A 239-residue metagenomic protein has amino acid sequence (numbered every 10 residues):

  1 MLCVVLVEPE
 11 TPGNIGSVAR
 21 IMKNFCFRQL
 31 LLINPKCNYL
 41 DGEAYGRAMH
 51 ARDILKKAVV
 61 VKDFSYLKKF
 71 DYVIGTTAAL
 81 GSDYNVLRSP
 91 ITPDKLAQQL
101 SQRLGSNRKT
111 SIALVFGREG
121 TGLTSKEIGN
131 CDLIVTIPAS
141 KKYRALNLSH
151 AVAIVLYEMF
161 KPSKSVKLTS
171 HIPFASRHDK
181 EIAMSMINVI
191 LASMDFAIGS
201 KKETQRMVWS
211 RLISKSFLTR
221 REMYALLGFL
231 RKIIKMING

Functional and structural regions predicted by a protein language model:
M1-G239: Post-transcriptional modification and biogenesis factors for structured RNAs of the translation apparatus
